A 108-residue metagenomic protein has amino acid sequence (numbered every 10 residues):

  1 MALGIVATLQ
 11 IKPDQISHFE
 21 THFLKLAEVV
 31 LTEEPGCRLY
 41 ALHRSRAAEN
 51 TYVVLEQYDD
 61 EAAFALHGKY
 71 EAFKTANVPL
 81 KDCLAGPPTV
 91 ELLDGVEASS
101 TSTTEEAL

Functional and structural regions predicted by a protein language model:
M1-L3, R46-A47: Short, flexible turn/loop "capping" segments at secondary-structure junctions
G4-L9: Active-site-flanking beta-strand signature of metal-NTP-handling nucleotidyl enzymes and homologous cyclase-like
Q10-F19: Short, surface-exposed ligand-recognition loops at beta-strand->loop->(often short) alpha-helix junctions that present
E20-L24: Short amphipathic alpha-helical segment that frequently serves as the phosphate-/nucleotide-binding helix
K25-C37, Q57-E91: An amphipathic, aromatic/His-enriched active-site/gating alpha helix that lines ligand/cofactor pockets
A41-N50, T75-L108: Glycine-rich beta-strand-turn "strand-cap" elements at beta-sheet edges
